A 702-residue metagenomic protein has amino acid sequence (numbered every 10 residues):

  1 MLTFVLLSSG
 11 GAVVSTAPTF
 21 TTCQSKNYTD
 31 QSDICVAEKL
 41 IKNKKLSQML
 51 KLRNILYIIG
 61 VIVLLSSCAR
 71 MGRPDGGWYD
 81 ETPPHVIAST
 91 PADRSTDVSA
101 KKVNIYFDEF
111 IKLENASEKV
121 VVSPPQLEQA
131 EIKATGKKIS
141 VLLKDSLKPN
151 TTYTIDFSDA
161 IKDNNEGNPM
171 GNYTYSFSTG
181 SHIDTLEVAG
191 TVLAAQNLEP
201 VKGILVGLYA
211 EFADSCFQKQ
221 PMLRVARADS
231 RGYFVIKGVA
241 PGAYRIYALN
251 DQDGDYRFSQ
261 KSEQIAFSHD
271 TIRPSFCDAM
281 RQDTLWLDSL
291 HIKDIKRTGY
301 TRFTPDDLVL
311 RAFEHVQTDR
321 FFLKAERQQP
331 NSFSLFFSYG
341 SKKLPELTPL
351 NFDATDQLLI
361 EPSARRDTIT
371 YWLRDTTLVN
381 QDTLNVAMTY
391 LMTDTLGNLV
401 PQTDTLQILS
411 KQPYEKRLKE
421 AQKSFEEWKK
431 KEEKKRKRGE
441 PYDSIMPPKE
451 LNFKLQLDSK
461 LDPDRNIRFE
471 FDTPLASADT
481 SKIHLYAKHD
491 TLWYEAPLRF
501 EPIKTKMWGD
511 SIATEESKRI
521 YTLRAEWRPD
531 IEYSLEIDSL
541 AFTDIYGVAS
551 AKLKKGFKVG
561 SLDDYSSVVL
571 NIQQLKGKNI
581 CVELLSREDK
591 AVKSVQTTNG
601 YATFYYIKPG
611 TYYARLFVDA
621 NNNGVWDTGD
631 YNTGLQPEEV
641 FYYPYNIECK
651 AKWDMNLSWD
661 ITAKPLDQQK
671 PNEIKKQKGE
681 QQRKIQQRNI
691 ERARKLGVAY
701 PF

Functional and structural regions predicted by a protein language model:
M1, T19-T21: Export/targeting segments at the very N-terminus of extracytoplasmic proteins
L2, L7-V14: Intrinsic, low-complexity polybasic segments
L6, Q24, Y28-Q31: Short hydrophobic targeting helices and cationic amphipathic motifs that mediate membrane/organellar targeting
T16, S32, A37, K44-F702: N-terminal targeting or signal-anchor segments and their processing/structural boundaries
Q24, K42-K45: Polybasic, lysine/arginine-rich low-complexity segments
